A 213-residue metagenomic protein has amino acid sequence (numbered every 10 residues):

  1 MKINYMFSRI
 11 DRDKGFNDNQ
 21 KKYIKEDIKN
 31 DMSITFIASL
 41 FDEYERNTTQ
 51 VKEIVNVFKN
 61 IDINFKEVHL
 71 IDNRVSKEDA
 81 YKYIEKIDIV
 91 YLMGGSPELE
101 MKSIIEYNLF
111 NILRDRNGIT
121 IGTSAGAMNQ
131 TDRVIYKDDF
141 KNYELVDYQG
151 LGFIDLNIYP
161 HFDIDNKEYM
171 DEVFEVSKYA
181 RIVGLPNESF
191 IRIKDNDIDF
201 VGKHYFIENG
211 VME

Functional and structural regions predicted by a protein language model:
K2-K29, L40-K52, V134-E213: C-terminal and late-domain segments of enzyme folds
S33-S39: Short beta-strand segments enriched in small/hydrophobic residues
I34, V90, S124, I158 (+1 more regions): A residue-level signal for conserved active-site and pocket-lining positions in enzyme catalytic cores
F41-I87, Y91-L99: Portal/gating segments that form or line small-molecule/metal binding sites
Y83-K86, E106-G118: Catalytic-core regions built around general acid/base machinery
Y91-M93, L113-R133: Catalytic nucleophile loop
E98, G126-Q130, I191: Short gly/pro/ser/thr-enriched loop/turn and capping motifs at secondary-structure boundaries
